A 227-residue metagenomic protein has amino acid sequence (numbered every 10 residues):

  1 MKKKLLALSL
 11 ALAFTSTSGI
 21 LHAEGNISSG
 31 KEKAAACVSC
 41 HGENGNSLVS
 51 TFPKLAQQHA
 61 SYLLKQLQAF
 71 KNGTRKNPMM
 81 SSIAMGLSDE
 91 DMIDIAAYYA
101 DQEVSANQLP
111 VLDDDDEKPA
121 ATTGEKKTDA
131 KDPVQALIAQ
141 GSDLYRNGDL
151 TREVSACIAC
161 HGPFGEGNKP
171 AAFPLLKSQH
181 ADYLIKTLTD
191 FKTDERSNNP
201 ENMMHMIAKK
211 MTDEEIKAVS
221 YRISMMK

Functional and structural regions predicted by a protein language model:
M1-H22: Gram-negative bacterial Sec-dependent N-terminal signal peptides
G19-A34, L48-T51, D113-T151: Electrostatic cytochrome c docking/interface patches
G25-I27, K31-N77: The feature marks the first
S28-A35, A60-K65, R146-I158, F173 (+1 more regions): Sequence context surrounding c-type heme c attachment/ligation sites in exported
G30, C37-E43, I95, G141 (+2 more regions): The canonical Cys-X-X-Cys-His
G42-G45, Q57, G148, G162 (+1 more regions): Periodic glycine anchor positions in long extracellular repeat architectures
L48-K54, F70-D115, K169-L175, K192-M226: Axial heme c-ligation environment in periplasmic c-type cytochrome domains
